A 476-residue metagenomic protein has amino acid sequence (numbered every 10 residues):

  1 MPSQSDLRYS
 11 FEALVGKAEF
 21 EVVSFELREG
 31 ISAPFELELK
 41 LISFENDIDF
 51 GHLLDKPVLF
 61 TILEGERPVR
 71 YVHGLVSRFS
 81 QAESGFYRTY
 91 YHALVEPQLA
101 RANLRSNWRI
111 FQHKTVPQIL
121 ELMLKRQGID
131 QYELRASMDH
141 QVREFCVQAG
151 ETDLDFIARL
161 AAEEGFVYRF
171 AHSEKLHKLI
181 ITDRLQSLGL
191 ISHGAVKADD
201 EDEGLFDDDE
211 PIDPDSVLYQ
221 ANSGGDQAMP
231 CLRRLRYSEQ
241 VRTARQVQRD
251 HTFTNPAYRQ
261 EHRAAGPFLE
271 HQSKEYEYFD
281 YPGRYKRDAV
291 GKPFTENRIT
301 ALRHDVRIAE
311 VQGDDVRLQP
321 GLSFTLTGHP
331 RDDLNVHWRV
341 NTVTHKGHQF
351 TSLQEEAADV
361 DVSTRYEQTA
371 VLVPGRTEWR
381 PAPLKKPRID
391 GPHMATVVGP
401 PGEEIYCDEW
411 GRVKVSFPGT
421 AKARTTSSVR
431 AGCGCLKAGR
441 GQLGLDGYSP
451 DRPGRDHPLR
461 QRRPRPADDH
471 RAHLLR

Functional and structural regions predicted by a protein language model:
M1-R476: Amphipathic alpha-helical and helix-coil boundary elements used as assembly and membrane-proximal scaffolds
